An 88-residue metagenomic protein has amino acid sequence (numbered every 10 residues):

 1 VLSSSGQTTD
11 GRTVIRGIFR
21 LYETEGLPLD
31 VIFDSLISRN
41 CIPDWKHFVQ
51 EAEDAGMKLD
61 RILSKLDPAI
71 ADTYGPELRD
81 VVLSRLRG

Functional and structural regions predicted by a protein language model:
V1-G88: A glycine- and charged-residue-rich anion-binding loop/surface
